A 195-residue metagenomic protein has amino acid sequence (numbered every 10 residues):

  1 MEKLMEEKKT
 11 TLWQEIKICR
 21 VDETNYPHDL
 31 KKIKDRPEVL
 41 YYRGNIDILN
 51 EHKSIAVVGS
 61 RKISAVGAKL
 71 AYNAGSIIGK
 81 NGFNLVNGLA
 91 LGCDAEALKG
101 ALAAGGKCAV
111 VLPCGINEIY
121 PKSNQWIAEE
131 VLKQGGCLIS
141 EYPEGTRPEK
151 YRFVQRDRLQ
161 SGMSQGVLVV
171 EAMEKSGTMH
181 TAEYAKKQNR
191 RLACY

Functional and structural regions predicted by a protein language model:
M1-K8, I18: Long amphipathic alpha-helical segments
L12-Y195: Glycine-biased, small-residue-rich flexible motifs in mid-sequence functional cores and linkers
